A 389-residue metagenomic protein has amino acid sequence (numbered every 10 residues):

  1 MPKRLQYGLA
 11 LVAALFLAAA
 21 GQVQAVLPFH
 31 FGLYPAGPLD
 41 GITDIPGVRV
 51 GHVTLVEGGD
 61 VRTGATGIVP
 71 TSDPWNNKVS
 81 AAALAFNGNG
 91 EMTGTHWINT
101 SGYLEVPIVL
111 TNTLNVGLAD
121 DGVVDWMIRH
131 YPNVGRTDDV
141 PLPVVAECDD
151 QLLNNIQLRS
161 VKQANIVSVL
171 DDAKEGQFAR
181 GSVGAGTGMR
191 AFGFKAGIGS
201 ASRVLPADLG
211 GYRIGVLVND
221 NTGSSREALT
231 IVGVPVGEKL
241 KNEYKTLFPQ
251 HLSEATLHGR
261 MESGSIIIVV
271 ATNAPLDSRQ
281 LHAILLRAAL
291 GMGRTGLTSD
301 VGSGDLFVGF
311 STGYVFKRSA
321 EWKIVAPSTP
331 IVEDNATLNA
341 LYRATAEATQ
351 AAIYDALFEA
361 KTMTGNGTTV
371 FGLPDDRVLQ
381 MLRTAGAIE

Functional and structural regions predicted by a protein language model:
M1-L9: Bacterial N-terminal signal peptides that target proteins for export
K3, A19-G21: Intrinsic low-complexity/disordered segments
A10-A18: Bacterial N-terminal signal peptides
G21-E389: Alpha/propeptide regions of enzymes that mature by internal proteolysis
